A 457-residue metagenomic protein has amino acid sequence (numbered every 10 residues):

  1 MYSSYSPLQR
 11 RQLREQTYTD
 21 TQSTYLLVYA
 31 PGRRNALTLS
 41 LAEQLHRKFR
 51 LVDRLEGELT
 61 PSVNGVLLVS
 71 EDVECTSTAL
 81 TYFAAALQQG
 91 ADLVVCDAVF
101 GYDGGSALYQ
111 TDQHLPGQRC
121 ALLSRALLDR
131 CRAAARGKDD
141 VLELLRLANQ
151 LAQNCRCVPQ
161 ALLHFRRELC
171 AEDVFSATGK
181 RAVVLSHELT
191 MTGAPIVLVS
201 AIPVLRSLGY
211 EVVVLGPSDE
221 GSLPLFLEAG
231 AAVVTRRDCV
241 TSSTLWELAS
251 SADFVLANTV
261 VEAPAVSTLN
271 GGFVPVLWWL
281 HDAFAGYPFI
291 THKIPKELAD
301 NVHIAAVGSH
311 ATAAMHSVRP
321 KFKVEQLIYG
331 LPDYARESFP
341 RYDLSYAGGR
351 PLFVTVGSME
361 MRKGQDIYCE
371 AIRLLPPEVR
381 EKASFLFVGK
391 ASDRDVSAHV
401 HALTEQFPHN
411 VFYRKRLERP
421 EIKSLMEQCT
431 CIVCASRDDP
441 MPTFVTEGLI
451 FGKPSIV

Functional and structural regions predicted by a protein language model:
M1-Y29, R33-E43, Q153-C155, L162-R181 (+1 more regions): Non-catalytic membrane-proximal stalk/linker segments that position and tether the catalytic domains
T78-S106: Conserved donor NDP-sugar-binding/catalytic core segment of glycosyltransferases
P195-P203, P351, E360-L374: A conserved mid-protein helix/loop that constitutes part of the nucleotide-sugar donor-binding site
V214-E220, S384-A398: Glycosyltransferase donor-sugar binding loop
G230-V233, S397-P420: Nucleotide-activated donor-binding/catalytic signature segment of Leloir-type glycosyltransferases, i.e., the conserved
L248-A249, S424-C429: Short alpha-helical donor nucleotide-sugar binding micro-motif in glycosyltransferases
P288, D300-V324, L331-D333: A short, active-site helix/loop in glycosyltransferases that binds the activated sugar's phosphate group
R437: Aromatic "clamp/platform" in nucleotide-sugar-dependent glycosyltransferases that forms part of the donor/acceptor
